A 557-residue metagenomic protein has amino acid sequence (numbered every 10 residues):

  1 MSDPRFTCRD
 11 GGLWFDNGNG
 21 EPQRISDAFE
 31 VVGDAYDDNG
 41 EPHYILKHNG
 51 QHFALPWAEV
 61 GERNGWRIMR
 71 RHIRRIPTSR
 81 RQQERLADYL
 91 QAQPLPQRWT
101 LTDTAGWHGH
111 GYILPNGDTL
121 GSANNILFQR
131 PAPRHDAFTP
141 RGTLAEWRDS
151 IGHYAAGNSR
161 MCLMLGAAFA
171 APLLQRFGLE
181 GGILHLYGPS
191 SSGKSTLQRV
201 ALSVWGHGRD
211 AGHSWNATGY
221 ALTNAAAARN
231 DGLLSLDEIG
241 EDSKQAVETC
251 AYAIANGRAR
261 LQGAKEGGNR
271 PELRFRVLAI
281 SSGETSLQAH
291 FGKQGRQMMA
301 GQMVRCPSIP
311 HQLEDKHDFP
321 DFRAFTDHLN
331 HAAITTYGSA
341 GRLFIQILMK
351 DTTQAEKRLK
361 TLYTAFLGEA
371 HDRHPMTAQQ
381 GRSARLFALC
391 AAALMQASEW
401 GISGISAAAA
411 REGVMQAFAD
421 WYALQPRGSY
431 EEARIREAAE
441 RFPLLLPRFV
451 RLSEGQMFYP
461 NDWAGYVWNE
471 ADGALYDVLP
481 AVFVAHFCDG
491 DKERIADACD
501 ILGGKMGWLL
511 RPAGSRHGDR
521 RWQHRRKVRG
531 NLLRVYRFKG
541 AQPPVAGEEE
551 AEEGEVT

Functional and structural regions predicted by a protein language model:
M1-A155, N224, R229-G232, G292 (+2 more regions): Conserved glycine-centered beta->alpha loop in an early N-terminal alpha/beta scaffold
G40, H108, A156, L179-G181 (+8 more regions): Short, well-ordered loop/turn elements at secondary-structure boundaries
F53, N64-R71, N269-A279, T285-K293 (+2 more regions): Helical/strand "switch-coupling" subdomains that flank nucleotide/phosphate-binding cores, especially in P-loop NTPases
G61, G65, Q175-E180, G401-S403: Surface-exposed helix-capping loop/turn segments at secondary-structure junctions
R71-S79, Y154, N158, S190 (+9 more regions): Generic alpha-helical structural element
Q97, L101-Y154, D351-T557: DNA transaction DNA-binding modules
A123-G208, F387: P-loop NTPase catalytic core of nucleic-acid-dependent motor ATPases
C162, A171-R342, F483: Conserved NTP-binding/hydrolysis core of motor NTPases
